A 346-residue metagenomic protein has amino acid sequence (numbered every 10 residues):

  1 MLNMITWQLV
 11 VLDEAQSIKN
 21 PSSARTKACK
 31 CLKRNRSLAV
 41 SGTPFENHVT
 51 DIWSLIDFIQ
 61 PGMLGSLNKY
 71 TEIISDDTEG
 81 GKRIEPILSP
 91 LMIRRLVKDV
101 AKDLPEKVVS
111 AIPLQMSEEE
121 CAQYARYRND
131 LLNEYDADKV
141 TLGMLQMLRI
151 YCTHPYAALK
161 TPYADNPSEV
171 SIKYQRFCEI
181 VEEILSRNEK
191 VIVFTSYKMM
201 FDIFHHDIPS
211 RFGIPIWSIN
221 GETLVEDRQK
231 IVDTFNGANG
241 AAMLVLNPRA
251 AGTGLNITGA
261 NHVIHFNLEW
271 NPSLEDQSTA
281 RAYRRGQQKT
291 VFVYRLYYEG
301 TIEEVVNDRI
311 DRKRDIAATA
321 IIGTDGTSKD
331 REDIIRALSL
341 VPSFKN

Functional and structural regions predicted by a protein language model:
M1-E79, E85-D103, V108-N346: ASCE P-loop NTPase motor core, strongest for the SF2 helicase catalytic module
